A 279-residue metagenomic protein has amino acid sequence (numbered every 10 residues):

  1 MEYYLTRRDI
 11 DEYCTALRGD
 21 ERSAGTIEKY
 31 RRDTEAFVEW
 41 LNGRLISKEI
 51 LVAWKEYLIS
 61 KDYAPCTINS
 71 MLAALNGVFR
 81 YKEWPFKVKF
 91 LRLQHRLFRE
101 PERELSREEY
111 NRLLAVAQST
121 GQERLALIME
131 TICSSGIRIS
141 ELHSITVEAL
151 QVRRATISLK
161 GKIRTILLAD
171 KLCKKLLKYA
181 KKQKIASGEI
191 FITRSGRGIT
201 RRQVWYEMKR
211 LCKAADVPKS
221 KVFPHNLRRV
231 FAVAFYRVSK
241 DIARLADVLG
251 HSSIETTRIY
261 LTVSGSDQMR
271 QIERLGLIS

Functional and structural regions predicted by a protein language model:
M1-S279: Conserved catalytic core of the tyrosine transesterase superfamily
